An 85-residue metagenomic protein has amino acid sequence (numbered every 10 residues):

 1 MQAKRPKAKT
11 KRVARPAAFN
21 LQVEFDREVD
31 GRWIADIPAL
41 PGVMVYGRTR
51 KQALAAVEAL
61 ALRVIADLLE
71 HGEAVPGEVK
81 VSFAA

Functional and structural regions predicted by a protein language model:
M1-Q22, K51-A85: Short, charged, surface-exposed hinge/linker loops at domain edges that act as mobile lids or interdomain connectors
P16-A17, R27-V29, G47: Short, positively charged
F19-L21, A39-V43: Short amphipathic alpha-helical segments
Q22, I34, Y46-R48: A general secondary-structure boundary signal
D26-P38: Short aromatic-glycine-(Arg/Gly/Cys) micro-motifs in beta-strand/loop hairpins
I37-L40, E58: ATP/adenylate-binding site constellation spanning eukaryotic-like Ser/Thr protein kinases, ABC-transporter
P41-Q52: A short, exposed loop/beta-hairpin motif centered on an aromatic-Gly-Thr core
